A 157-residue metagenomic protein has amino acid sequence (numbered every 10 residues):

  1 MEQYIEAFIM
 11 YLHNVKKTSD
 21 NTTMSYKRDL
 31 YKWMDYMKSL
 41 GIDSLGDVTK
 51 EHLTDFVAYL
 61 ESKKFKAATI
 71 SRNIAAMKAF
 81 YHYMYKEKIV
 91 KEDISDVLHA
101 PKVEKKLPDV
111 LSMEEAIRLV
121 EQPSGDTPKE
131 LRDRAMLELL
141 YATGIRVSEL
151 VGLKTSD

Functional and structural regions predicted by a protein language model:
M1-D157: Conserved catalytic core of the tyrosine transesterase superfamily
